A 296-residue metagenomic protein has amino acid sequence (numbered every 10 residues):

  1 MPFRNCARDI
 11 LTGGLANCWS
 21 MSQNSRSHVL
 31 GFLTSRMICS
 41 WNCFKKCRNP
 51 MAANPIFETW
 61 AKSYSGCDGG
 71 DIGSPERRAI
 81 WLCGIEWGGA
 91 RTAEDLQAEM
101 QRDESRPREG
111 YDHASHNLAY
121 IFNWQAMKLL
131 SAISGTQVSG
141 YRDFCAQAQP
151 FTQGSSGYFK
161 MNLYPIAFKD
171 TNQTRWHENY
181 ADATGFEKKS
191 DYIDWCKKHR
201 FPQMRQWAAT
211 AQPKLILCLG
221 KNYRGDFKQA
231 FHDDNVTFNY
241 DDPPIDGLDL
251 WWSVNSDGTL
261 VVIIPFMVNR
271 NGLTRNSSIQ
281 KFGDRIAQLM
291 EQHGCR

Functional and structural regions predicted by a protein language model:
P2, A7-D9, L15-A16, Q23 (+1 more regions): Short amphipathic, helix-prone segments within low-complexity/disordered or flexible regions
L33-G135, D143-Q153, K197-Q203, W207 (+1 more regions): Active-site and ligand/interface coordination hotspots across diverse enzymes and nucleic-acid-associated assemblies
I38-A61, T184-R205, Y223-R296: C-terminal capping/extension of enzyme domains
E86-A90, Y164-F168, K221-G225, F266-N271: Short, solvent-exposed loop/turn segments at secondary-structure junctions
E109-L118, P165, D170-K198: Surface-exposed cleft-lining segments at the edges of enzyme active sites
L130, T136-A181, D246-D249: Active-site cradle of extracellular carbohydrate-active enzymes
M204, A208-C218: Proline-aspartate-enriched helix->loop->beta-strand connector
